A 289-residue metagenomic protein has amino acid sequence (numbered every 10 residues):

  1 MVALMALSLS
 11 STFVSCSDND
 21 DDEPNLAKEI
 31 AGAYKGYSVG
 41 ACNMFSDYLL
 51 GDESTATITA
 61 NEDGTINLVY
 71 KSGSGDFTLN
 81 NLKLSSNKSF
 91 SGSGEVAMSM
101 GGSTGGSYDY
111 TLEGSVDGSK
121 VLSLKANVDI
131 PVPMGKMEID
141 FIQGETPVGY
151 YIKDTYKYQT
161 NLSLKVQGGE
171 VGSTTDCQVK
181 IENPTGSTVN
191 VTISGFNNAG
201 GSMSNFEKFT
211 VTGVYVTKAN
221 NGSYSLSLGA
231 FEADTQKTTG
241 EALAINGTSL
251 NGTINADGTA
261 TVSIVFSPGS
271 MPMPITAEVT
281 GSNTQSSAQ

Functional and structural regions predicted by a protein language model:
M1-S8: Sec-dependent N-terminal signal peptides
S8-Y37, V132-Y156, V265-Q289: Bacterial Sec-dependent N-terminal signal peptides
P24-A56, E170-V171: Hydrophobic, helix-prone linear segments
Y34, A56-I58, I66-L68, L79-L84 (+8 more regions): Fold-core signature of tandem repeat domains
V39-L49, M98-G105, V128-I139, T160-V171 (+3 more regions): Flexible, membrane-facing loop/turn or short amphipathic-helix motifs that contact lipid bilayers or gate lipid-binding
D47-S85, G172-T212: N-terminal glycine/threonine-rich, aromatic-flanked beta-hairpin/loop signature
N67-G118, N198-T253: Contiguous, well-ordered beta-strand patches that form the walls/edges of small beta-barrel/beta-sandwich domains
E95-V96, G118, S123-P131, I152-D154 (+4 more regions): A composition-driven surface/loop motif
